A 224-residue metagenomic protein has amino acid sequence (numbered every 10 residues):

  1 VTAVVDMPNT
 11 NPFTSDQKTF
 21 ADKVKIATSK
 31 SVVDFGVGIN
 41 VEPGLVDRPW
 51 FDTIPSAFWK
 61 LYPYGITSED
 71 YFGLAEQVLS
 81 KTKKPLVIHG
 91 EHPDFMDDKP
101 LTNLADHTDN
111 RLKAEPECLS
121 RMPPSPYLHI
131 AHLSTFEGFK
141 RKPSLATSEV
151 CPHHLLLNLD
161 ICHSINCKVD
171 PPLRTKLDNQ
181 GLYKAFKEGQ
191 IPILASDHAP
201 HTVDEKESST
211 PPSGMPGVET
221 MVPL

Functional and structural regions predicted by a protein language model:
V1-K30: Metal-associated gating/positioning segment near the N- to mid-region
P8-T10, N40, Y64, E91 (+2 more regions): Short, ordered loop/turn segments at secondary-structure junctions
T28-V33, S144: Short helix-capping segments at alpha-helix termini
V37-V46: Active-site beta->alpha loop and helix N-cap motifs at the rims of alpha/beta catalytic domains
P49-L194: Histidine/acidic residue-rich metal-binding segments in metalloenzymes
I193-D197, V203: Short, conserved beta-strand edge motifs with alternating hydrophobic and charged residues
P211-L224: Gly/Ser/Thr-rich active-site loops/lids in small-molecule metabolic enzymes that frequently grip phosphoryl groups
